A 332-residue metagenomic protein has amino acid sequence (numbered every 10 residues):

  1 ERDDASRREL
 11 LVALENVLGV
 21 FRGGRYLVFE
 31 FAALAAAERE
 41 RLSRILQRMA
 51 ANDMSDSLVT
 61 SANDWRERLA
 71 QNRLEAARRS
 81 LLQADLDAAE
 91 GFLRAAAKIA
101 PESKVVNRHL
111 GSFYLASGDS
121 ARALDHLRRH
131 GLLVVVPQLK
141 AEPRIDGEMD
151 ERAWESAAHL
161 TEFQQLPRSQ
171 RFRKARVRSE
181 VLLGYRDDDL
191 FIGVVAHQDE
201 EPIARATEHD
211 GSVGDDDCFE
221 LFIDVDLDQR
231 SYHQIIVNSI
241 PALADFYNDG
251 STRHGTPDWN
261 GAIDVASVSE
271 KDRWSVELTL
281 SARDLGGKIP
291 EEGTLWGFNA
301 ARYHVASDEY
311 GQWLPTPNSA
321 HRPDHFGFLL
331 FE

Functional and structural regions predicted by a protein language model:
E1-A5: Short, solvent-exposed recognition patches
S6-R7, V106: TPR alpha-solenoid repeat register
E9, N16-E30: A short, solvent-exposed beta-edge/loop patch
L11, E15-L18, E90, L110: Heptad-repeat amphipathic alpha-helical coiled-coil interaction surface used for oligomerization/assembly
G23, F31-A35, E40-E332: Structural preference for beta-rich elements and adjacent junctions enriched in aromatics
